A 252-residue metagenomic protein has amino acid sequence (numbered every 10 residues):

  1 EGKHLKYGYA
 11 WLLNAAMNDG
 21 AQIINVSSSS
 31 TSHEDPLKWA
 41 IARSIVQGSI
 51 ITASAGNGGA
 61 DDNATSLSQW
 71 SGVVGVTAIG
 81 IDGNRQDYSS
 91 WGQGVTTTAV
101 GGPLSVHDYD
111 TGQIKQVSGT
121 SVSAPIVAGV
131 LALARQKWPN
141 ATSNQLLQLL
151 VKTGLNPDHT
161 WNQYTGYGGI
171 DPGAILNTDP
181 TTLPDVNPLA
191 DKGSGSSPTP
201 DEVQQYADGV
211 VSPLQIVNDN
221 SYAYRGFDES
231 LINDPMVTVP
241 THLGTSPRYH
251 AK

Functional and structural regions predicted by a protein language model:
E1-S30: Subtilisin-like peptidase catalytic core
G2-K3, S29-H33, N57-D61, I79-N84 (+2 more regions): Solvent-exposed loop/turn segments at secondary-structure junctions within structured extracellular/periplasmic domains
A15-D19, S27, A40-Q47, L133-N140 (+2 more regions): Structured segments of extracytoplasmic/periplasmic soluble domains in secreted or envelope-associated proteins
N18-I24, V46-I51, S71-G75, S143: Loop/turn elements at helix/coil->beta-strand transitions in domains of secreted/extracellular proteins
V26-S32, S54, G58-A60, K115-V127: Gly/Ser-rich catalytic serine loop of serine hydrolases
H33-I50, S66: Catalytic-core regions built around general acid/base machinery
T65-Q136, N140: Extracellular S/T/G-rich loop segment that most often corresponds to the catalytic His/Ser-adjacent loop
D87, W138-H250: C-terminal subdomain of the subtilisin-like protease fold in secreted/lumenal serine endopeptidases
